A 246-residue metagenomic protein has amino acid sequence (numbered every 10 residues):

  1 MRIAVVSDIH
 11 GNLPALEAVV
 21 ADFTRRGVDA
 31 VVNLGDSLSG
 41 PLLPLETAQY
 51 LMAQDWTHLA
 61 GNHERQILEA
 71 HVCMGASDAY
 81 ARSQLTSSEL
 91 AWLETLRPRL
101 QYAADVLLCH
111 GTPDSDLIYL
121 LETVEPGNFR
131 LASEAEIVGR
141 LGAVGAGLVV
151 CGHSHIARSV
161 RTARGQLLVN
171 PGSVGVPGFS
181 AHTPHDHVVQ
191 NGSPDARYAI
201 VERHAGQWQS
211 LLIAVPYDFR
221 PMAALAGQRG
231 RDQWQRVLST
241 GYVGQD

Functional and structural regions predicted by a protein language model:
R2-E94: Core catalytic region of metal-dependent phosphoesterases/phosphodiesterases, especially metallo-beta-lactamase-like
R2-H10, D105-D114, L168-G172: Active-site-proximal beta-strand elements of phosphoester/diester hydrolases
H10-A15, S39-L42, E64-E69, Q101 (+3 more regions): Active-site environment of divalent metal-dependent phosphoester hydrolases
E17-A18, P44-E46, H71-V72, L120-L121 (+2 more regions): Short amphipathic alpha-helical segments
F23, A30, L117, T123-N128 (+2 more regions): Metallo-beta-lactamase
G27, S88-V160: His/acidic metal-ligating clusters that form di-metal
A79-L85, P126-A135, V188-N191: A short acidic, glycine-rich active-site loop that binds or catalyzes chemistry on phosphate/adenosine moieties
R161-D246: Acidic, His/Gly-rich catalytic cores of divalent-metal-dependent hydrolytic chemistry
